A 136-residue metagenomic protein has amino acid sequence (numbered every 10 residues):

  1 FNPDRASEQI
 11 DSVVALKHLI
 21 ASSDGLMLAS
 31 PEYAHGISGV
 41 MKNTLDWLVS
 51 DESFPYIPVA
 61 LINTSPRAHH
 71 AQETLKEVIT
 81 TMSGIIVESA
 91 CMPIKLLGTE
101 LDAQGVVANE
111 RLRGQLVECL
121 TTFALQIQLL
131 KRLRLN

Functional and structural regions predicted by a protein language model:
F1, Y33, I37, E52-P55 (+2 more regions): Broad hydrophobic/π-residue packing in well-ordered secondary structure
F1-E8: Glycine- (often His-adjacent) and acidic-residue-rich active-site loop that binds/positions the CoA thioester
P3, T64, L96: Active-site donor-binding loop signature of nucleotide-sugar glycosyltransferases
E8, V14-A15, V87-N136: Glycine-rich phosphate/pyrophosphate-binding loop and the adjoining helix
E8-S83: Helix-loop-strand module that forms the ligand-binding subsite of alpha/beta enzymes
